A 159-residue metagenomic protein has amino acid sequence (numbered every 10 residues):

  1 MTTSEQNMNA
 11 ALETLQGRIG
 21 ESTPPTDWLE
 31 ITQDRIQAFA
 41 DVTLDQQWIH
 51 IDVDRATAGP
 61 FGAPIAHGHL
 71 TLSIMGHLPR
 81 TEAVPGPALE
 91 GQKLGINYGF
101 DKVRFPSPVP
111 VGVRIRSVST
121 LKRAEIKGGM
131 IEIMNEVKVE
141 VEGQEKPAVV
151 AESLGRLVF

Functional and structural regions predicted by a protein language model:
T2-I96: Hot-dog-fold acyl-thioester-processing enzymes
T2-R18, F105-F159: HotDog/MaoC-like acyl-thioester-processing domains
F61-G62, E90, G95-N97, G129 (+2 more regions): Short, intrinsically disordered/low-complexity patches at protein termini and at juxtamembrane boundaries
G62, F100, P106-S107: Short, surface-exposed secondary-structure edge patches
I96-D101, S117: Short beta-strand or tight-loop elements that sit immediately N-terminal to catalytic metal-binding acidic residues
